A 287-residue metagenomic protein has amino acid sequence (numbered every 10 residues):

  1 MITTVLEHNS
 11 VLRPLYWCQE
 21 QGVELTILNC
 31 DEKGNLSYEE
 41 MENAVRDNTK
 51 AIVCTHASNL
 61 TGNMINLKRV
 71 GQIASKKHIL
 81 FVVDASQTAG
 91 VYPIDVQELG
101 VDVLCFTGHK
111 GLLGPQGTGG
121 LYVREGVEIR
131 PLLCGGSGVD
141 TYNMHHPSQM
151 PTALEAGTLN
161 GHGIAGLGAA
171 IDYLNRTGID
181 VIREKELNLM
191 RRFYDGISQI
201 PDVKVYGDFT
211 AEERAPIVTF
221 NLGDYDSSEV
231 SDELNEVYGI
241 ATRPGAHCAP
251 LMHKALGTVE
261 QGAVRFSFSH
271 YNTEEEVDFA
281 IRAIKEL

Functional and structural regions predicted by a protein language model:
M1-L287: Pyridoxal 5′-phosphate
